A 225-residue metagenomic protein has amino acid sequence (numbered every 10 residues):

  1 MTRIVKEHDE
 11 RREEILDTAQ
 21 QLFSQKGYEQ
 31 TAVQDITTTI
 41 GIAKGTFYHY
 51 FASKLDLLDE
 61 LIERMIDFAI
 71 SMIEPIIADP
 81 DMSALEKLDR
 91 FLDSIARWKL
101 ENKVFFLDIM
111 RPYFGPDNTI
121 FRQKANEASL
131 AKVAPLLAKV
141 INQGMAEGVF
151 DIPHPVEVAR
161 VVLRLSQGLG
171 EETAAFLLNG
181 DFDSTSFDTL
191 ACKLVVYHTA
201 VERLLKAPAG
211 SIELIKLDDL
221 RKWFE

Functional and structural regions predicted by a protein language model:
T2, A131-P135, K139-E147, R164 (+2 more regions): C-terminal peripheral helix-coil segments that are non-catalytic and often amphipathic
R3, E14, L22-D56, E60 (+1 more regions): Helix-turn-helix
Q25-K26, P80, N102, E147: Short coil/turn segments at alpha/beta junctions that flank glycine-rich nucleotide-binding fingerprints
L58, I62, I66, R122-A134 (+3 more regions): Amphipathic, non-transmembrane alpha-helical scaffold segments
E60, P75-F105, V156-V162, L194: Hydrophobic alpha-helical connector segments
D93, N118, L130, R160-Q167 (+1 more regions): Amphipathic alpha-helical core segments of compact helical bundles
D93-L100, D108-G115, M145, A200-L205: Helix-loop "lid/cap" segments that line or gate small-molecule binding pockets
V104-A138, A146-F150, P155-R160, D183-F187: Short secondary-structure transition hinges
